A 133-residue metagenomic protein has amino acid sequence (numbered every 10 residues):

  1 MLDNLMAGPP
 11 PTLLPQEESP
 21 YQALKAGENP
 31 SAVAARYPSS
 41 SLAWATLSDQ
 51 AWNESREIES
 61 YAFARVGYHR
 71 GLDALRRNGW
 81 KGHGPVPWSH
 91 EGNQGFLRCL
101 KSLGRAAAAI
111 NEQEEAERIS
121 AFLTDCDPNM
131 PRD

Functional and structural regions predicted by a protein language model:
M1-G82, R105-D133: N-terminal alpha-helical interaction modules that lie
S39, W88-R98, E112-E115: Structural signature of alpha-solenoid helical repeat junctions
R76-Q94: Short, flexible, glycine-rich and Lys/Arg-enriched loop motifs at helix boundaries that contact anionic partners
